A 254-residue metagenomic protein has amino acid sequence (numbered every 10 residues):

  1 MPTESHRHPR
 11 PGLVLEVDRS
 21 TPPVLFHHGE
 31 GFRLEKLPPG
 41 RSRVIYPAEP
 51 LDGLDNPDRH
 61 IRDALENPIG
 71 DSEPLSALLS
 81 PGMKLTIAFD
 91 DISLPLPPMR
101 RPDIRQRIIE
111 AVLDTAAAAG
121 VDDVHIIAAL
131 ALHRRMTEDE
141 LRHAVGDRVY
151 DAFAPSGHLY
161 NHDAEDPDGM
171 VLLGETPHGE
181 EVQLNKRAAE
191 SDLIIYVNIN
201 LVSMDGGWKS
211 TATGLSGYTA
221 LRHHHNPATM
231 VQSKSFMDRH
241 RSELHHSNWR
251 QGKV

Functional and structural regions predicted by a protein language model:
P2-R62: N-terminal amphipathic/basic leader segments beginning at the initiator methionine
L65-S80, V182-E190: Short amphipathic alpha-helices and their capping/turn segments at secondary-structure boundaries
I69-D91, A118-V121: Glycine-rich phosphate/diphosphate-binding loops that line cofactor/substrate pockets in enzymes
D91-L96, S203: A short, flexible beta-alpha/helix-coil linker loop
L96-G120: Histidine-anchored nucleotide/phosphate-binding helix
P97-R100, M136-H143, V171-L172, D205-S210: Short acidic, glycine/serine/threonine-rich loops at helix termini
G120-H133: Short internal beta-strands
D151-V254: Conserved, well-structured core segments that form the ligand-binding/active-site neighborhood of functional domains
